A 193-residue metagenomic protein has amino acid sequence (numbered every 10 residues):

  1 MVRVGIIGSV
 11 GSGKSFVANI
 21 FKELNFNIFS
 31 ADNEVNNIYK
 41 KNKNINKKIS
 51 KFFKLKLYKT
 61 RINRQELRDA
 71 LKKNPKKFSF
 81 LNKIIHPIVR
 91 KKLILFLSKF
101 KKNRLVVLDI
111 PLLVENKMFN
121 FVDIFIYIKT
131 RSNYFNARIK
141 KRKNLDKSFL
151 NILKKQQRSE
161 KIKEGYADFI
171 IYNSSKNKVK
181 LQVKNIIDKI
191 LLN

Functional and structural regions predicted by a protein language model:
V4-I6: Hydrophobic anchor at the beta1->P-loop junction of P-loop NTPases
S9, F21: P-loop (Walker A) phosphate-binding loop of NTP-binding proteins
S12: ATP-binding Walker
S15: Walker A/P-loop
D32, L81, V107, V179: Residue-level signal for inorganic ion chemistry
N36-K102: ATP-dependent small-molecule kinase phosphotransfer cores that center on conserved nucleotide phosphate-binding segments
K51, K92-F100, L105-R142: ATP-dependent NMP and nucleoside kinases share a basic, alpha-helical "lid"
K92-L93, N120-F121, K141-I190: Small-molecule kinase domains that catalyze NTP-dependent phosphoryl transfer to phosphate-bearing small molecules
